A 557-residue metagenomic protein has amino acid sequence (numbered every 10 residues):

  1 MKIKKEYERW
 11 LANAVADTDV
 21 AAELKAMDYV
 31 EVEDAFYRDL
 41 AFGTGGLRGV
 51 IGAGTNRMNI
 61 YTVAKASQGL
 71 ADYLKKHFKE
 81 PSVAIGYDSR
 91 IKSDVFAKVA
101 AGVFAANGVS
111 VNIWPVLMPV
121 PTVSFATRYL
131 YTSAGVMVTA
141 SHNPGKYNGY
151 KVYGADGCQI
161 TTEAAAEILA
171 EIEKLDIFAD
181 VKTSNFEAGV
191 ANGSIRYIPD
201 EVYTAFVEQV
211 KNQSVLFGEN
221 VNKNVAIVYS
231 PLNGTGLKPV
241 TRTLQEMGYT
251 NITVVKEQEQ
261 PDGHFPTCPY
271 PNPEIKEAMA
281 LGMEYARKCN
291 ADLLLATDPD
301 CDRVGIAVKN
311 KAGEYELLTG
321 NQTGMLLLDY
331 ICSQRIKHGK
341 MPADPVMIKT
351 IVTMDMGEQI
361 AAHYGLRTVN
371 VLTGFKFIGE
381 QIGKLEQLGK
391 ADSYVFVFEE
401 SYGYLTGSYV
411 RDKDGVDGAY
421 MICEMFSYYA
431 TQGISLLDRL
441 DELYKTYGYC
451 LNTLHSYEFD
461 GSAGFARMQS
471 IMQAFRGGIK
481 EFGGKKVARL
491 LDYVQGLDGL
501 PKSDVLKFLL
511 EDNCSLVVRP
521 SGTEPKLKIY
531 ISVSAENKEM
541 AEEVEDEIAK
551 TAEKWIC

Functional and structural regions predicted by a protein language model:
K2-A100, N107, V190, I195-V225 (+1 more regions): An N-terminal, well-structured beta->alpha segment
A14, Y29-L40, N148-A280, A286: Gly/Ser/Thr-enriched, mixed-charge loops and adjacent short helices that form phosphate/oxyanion-binding elements
F36-N56, A140-S141, I227, P231-T243 (+4 more regions): Conserved phosphate/anionic-ligand binding catalytic regions in large, soluble enzymes, centered on
A84-Y147, E246-G305: N-terminal small/polar loop signature for handling phosphorylated ligands or for N-terminal nucleophile
V95-F104, Y147-G154, D302-N321, G357: Short Gly/Thr/Asp-enriched flexible loops that form oxyanion-binding sites at enzyme active sites
Y153-T183, N321-D344, K349-E358, S427: Glycine-rich phosphate-binding loop plus the immediately following alpha-helix
R287, A291-L293, E314-E316, Q334-R519 (+3 more regions): Phosphate-binding and adjacent anionic-ligand microenvironments
